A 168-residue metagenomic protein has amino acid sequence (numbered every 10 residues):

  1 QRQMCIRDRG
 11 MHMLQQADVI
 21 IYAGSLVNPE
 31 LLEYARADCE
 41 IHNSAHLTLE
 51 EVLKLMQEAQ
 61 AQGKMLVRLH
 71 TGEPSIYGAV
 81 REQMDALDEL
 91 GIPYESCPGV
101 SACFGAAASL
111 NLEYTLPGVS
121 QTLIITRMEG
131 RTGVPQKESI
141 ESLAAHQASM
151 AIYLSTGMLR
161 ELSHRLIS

Functional and structural regions predicted by a protein language model:
Q3, R9-V100: Class I S-adenosyl-L-methionine
R7-M11, E30-L31, M56, E113-T115 (+2 more regions): Short, flexible, glycine/charge-rich loop motifs used to bind or transfer phosphoryl groups or to couple energy/partner
Y22-S25, G105-S109, V134, G157-L162: Short amphipathic alpha-helical surface micro-motifs
A23-G24, A45-H46, M128-E129, Y153-G157: Structural motif
E51, A61-L66, S120-T122, G130-S168: A contiguous loop/helix-start segment that scaffolds small-molecule binding in enzyme catalytic cores
E73-H146: Class I SAM-dependent methyltransferase SAM-binding "motif I" and its flanking Rossmann-like core
